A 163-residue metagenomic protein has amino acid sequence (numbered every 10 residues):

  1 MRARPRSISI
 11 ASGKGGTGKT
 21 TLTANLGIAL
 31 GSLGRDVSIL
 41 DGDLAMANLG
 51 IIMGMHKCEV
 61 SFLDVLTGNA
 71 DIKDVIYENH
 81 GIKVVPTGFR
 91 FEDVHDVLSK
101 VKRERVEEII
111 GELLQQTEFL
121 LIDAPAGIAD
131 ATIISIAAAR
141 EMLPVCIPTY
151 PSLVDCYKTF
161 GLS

Functional and structural regions predicted by a protein language model:
R2-D43: Walker A/P-loop phosphate-binding motif and the immediately C-terminal alpha-helix
A3-R6, L33-D36, H80-G81, Q116-E118 (+1 more regions): Short coil/turn connectors at secondary-structure junctions
A11, G50, L63-L66, K73 (+3 more regions): Conserved protein kinase catalytic domain
G15, G42-L44, F89-R90, P125-G127 (+1 more regions): Short, ordered loop/turn segments at secondary-structure junctions
T23, S99-K102, S152: Short, conserved glycine- and acidic-residue-centered signature motifs in active-site or ligand-binding loops
L26, V101-K102, F160-L162: Short, solvent-exposed amphipathic alpha-helical segments in soluble enzyme and RNA/protein-processing domains
I39-Q115: P-loop/Walker-type NTP enzyme "switch/lid" segment
E108, E112-Q115, F119-S163: Conserved catalytic-core segment of NTP-binding enzymes
